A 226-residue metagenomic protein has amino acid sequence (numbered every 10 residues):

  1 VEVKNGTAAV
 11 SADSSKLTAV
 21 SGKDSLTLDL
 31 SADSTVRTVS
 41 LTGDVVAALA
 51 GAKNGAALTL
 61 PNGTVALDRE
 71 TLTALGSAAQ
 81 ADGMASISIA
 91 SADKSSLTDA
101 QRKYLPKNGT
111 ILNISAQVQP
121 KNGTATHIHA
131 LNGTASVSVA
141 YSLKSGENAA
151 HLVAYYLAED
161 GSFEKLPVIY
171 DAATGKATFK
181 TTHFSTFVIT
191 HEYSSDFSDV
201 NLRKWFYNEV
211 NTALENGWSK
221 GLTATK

Functional and structural regions predicted by a protein language model:
V1, S115-E215: Proteolytic cleavage junctions
N5-V153, L157-A158: Proteolytic processing hotspots in large secreted/extracellular or virion-associated proteins and select intracellular
G6, A173-G175, T225: Beta-strand-connecting loop/turn residues
L202, L222-K226: A glycine-rich, coil/turn loop motif that links secondary-structure elements
